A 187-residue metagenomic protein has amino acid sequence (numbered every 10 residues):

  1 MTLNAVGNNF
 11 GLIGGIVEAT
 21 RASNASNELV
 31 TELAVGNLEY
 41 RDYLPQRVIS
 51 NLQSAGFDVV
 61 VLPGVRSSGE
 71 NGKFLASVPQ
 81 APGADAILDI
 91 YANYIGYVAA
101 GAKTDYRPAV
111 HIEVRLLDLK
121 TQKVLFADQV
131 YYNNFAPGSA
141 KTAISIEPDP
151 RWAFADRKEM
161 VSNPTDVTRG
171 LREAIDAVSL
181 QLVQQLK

Functional and structural regions predicted by a protein language model:
M1-F57, L180-K187: A structural "domain/chain start" motif
T2-G7, E70-G72, Q129-G138: Short, mixed-charge, low-aromatic patches
L12-I16, A109-E113, P137-A140: Short, surface-exposed linear patches
L29-E39, A100, R157-R169: Second-shell loop/turn segments in exported
L33-I95, A153-K158: Short, solvent-exposed, polar/charged sequence segments at loop or secondary-structure edges
L38-Q46, R107, L171-I175: Well-ordered, non-membrane alpha-helical segments in soluble/globular domains
G56, T104, L119-K187: C-terminal/domain-edge helix-coil "capping" segments
S68-V124, F135: Surface-exposed short loop/turn segments
